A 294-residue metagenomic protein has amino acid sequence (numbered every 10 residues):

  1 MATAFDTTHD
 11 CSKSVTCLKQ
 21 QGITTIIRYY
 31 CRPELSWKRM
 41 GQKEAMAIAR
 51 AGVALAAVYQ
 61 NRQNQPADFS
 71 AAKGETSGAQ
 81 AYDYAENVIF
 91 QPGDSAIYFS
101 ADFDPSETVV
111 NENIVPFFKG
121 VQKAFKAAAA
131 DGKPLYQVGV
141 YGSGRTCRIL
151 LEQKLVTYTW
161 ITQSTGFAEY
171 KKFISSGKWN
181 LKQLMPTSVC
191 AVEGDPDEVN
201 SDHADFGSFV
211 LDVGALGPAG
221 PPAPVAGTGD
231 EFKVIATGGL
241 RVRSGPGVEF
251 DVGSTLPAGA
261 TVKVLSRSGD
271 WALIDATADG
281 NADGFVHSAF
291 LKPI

Functional and structural regions predicted by a protein language model:
M1-C11, V15-T16, Q20, C147-V225: Functionally critical loop-and-helix segments that line ligand-binding/catalytic clefts of soluble enzyme domains
A2-D10, R28-V115: Substrate-binding cleft of extracellular glycoside hydrolase catalytic domains
H9-K13, C31-L35, N61-Q65, D102-T108 (+5 more regions): Solvent-exposed loop/turn segments at secondary-structure junctions within structured extracellular/periplasmic domains
Q21-I26, R50-A56, Q91-A96, D131-V138 (+1 more regions): Loop/turn elements at helix/coil->beta-strand transitions in domains of secreted/extracellular proteins
V110-A129, K133: Long, well-ordered alpha-helical scaffolding segments within enzyme catalytic domains, especially pronounced
A128-R148: Aromatic-lined carbohydrate-recognition surfaces of secreted/lumenal glycan-active proteins
P246-D251: Short alpha-helix capping/helix-loop boundary micro-motifs
T255-F290: SH3/SH3-like beta-barrel superfamily modules
